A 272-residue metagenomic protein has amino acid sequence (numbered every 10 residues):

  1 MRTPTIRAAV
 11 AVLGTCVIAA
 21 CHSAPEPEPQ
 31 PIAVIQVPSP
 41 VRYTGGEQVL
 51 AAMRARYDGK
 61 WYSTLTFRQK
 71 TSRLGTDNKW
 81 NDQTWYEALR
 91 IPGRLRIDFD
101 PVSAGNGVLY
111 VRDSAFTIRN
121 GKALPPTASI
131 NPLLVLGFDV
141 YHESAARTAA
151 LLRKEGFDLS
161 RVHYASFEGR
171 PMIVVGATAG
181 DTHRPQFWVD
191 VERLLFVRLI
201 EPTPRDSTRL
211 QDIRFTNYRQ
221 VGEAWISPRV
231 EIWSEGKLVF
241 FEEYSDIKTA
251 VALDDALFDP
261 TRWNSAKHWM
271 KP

Functional and structural regions predicted by a protein language model:
M1-V10: Bacterial N-terminal signal peptides that target proteins for export
V17-A20: C-terminal motif of bacterial Sec signal peptides marking the signal peptidase cleavage site
H22-P25: Bacterial signal peptide processing site
P29-I35: Intrinsically disordered, low-complexity, charge-biased terminal/linker regions in eukaryotic proteins
I35, V41-A123, G156-S160: N-terminal mature ectodomain segment of secretory-pathway/periplasmic proteins
V41-G46, F116-H183, T203-R209, L253 (+1 more regions): Flexible, processing/modification-adjacent segments and terminal tails in exported/periplasmic/extracellular proteins
A104, E168-N264: Gly/Pro-enriched, hydrophobic low-complexity segments that function as extracytoplasmic propeptides/linkers
